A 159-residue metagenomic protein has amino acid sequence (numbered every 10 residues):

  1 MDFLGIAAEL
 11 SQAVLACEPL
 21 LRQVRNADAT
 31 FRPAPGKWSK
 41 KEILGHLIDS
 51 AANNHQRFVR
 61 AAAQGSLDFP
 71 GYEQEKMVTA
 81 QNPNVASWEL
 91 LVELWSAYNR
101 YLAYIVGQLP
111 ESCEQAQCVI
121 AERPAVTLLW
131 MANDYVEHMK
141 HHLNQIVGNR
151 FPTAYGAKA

Functional and structural regions predicted by a protein language model:
M1-A16, Y155: Extreme N-terminal tail/first-helix region
G5, H46, L90: Conserved aromatic-histidine-acidic binding/catalytic patches
A8, D28-Q74, A103, Q117-A159: Short, contiguous alpha-helical
E9-A13, V78-A116: Acidic/histidine-rich alpha-helical segments that form the ligand environment of transition-metal centers
Q12-A29: N-terminal first-folded block
P19, Q23, A97-Y104, Q108 (+2 more regions): A generic structural signal for well-ordered alpha-helical segments enriched in polar/charged residues
A27-R32, S87-L91: Short helix-to-loop capping/linker segments positioned immediately adjacent to catalytic or ligand/cofactor-binding
